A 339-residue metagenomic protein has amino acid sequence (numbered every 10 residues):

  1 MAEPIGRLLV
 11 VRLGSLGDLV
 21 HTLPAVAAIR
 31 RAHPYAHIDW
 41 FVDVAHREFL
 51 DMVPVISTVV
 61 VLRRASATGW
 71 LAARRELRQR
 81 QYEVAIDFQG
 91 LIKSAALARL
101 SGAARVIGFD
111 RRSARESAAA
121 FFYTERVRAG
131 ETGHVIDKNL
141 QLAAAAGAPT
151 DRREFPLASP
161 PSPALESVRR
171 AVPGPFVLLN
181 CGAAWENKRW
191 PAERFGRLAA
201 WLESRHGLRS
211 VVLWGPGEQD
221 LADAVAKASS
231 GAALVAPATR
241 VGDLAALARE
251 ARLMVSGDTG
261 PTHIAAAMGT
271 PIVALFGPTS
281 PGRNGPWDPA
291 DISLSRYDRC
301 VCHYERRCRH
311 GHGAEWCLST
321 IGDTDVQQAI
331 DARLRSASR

Functional and structural regions predicted by a protein language model:
M1-R339: Catalytic machinery of carbohydrate-active enzymes, primarily nucleotide-sugar-dependent glycosyltransferases
